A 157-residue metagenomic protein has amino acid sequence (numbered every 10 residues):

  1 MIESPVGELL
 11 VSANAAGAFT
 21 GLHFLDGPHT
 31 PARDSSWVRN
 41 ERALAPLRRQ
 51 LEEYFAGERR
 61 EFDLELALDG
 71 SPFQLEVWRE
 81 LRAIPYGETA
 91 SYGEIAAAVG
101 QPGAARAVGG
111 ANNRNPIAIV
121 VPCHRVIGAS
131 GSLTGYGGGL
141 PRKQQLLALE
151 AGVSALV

Functional and structural regions predicted by a protein language model:
M1-G103, A151-V157: Basic nucleic-acid-binding alpha-helical/helix-turn surface characteristic of O6-alkylguanine DNA
P85, P116-I119: Histidine- and aromatic-rich ligand-binding microenvironments
A96, G103-R106, L133, G137-G138: Flexible, gly/pro- and Lys/Arg-enriched active-site loops
R106-N115: Regulatory, non-catalytic segments
I119-V126: Short Lys/Arg-enriched helix C-cap and helix-to-coil transition segments that create basic nucleic-acid-contact patches
A129-V157: …primarily DNA-binding HTH/wHTH and HhH modules…
